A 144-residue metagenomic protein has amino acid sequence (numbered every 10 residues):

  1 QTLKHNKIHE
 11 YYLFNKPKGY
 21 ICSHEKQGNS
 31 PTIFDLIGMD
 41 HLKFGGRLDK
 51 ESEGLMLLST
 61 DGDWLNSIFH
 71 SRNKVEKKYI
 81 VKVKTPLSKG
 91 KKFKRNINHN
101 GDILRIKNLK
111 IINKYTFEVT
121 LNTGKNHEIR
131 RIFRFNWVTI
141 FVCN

Functional and structural regions predicted by a protein language model:
Q1-N144: Basic, flexible Lys/Arg- and Gly-enriched helix-loop patches that mediate nucleic-acid binding at interfaces with rRNA
